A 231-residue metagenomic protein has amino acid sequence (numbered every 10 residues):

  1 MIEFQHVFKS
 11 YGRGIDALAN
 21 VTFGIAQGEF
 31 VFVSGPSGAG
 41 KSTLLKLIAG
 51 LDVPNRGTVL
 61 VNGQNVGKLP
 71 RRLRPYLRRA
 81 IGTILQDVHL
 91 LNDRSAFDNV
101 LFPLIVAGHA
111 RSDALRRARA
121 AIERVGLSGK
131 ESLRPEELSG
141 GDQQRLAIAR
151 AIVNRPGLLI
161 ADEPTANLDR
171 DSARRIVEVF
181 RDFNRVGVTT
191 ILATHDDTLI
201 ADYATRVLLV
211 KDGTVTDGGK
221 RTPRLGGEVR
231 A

Functional and structural regions predicted by a protein language model:
G12, V66-G82, R185: ABC ATPase NBD coupling module
A49: Helix-to-loop junction immediately C-terminal to a conserved catalytic motif
G57-N65: Conserved ABC transporter NBD signature motif
L133-E136, N154, V186: Conserved signature/switch motifs of ABC ATPase nucleotide-binding domains
R134-L138, D142-Q144: Conserved ABC ATPase signature
L159-D162: Catalytic Walker B motif of ABC-type/P-loop ATPase nucleotide-binding domains
R170-S172: Helix N-cap at the start of a conserved alpha-helix in ABC-type nucleotide-binding domains
